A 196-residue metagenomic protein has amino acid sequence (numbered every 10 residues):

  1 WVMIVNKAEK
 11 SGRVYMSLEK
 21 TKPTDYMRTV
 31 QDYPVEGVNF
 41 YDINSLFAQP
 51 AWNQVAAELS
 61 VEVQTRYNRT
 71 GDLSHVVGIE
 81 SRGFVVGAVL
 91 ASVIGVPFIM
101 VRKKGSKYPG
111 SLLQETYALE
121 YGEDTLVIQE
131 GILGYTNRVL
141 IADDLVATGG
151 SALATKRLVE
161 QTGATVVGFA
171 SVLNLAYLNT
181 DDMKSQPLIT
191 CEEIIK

Functional and structural regions predicted by a protein language model:
W1-K196: PRPP-associated nucleotide enzymes
